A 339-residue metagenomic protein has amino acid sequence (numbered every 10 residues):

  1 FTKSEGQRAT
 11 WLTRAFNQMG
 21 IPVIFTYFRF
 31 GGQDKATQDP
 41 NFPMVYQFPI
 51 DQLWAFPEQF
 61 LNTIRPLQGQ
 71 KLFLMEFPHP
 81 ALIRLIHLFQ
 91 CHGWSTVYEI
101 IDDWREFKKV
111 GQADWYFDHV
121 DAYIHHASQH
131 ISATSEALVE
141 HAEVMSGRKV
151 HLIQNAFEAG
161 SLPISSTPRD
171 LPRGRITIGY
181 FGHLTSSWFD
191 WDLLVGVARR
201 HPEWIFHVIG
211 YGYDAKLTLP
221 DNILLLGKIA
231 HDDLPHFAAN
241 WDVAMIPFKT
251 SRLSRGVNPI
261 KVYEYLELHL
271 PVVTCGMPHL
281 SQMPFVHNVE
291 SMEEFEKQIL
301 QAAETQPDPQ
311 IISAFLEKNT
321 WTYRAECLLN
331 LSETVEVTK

Functional and structural regions predicted by a protein language model:
K3-Q7, S186, D232, H236-F237 (+2 more regions): Nucleotide-sugar-dependent
E5-F16, E158-N240, V262, V289-S291: Conserved catalytic-core segment of nucleotide-activated headgroup transferases in glycan assembly
Y46-F48, L61-A81, V97: Short N-terminal targeting/anchoring amphipathic segment
N62, Y98, W104, G111-I131: Membrane-proximal helix-turn-helix segments that form the acceptor-binding/catalytic region of lipid-linked
S128-V150: A short, active-site helix/loop in glycosyltransferases that binds the activated sugar's phosphate group
A137, I153-A159: Carbohydrate-associated surface elements
L280-Q301: Change "using UDP/GDP/dTDP sugars" to "using nucleotide sugars
E304-V335: A charged, aromatic-enriched C-terminal amphipathic alpha-helix characteristic of glycosyltransferases across folds
